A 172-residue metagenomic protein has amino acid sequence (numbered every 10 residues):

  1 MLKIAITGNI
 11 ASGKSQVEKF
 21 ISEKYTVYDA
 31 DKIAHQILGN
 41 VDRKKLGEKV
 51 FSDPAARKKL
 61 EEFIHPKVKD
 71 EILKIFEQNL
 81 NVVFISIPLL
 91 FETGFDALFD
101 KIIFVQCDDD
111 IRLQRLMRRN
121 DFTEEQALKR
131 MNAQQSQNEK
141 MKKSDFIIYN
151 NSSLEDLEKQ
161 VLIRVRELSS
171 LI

Functional and structural regions predicted by a protein language model:
I6: Hydrophobic anchor at the beta1->P-loop junction of P-loop NTPases
N9: P-loop (Walker A) phosphate-binding loop of NTP-binding proteins
S12: ATP-binding Walker
S15: Walker A/P-loop
K32-N81: ATP-dependent small-molecule kinase phosphotransfer cores that center on conserved nucleotide phosphate-binding segments
E71, A97-L98, F122-L168: Small-molecule kinase domains that catalyze NTP-dependent phosphoryl transfer to phosphate-bearing small molecules
E71-E77, V83-R119: ATP-dependent NMP and nucleoside kinases share a basic, alpha-helical "lid"
